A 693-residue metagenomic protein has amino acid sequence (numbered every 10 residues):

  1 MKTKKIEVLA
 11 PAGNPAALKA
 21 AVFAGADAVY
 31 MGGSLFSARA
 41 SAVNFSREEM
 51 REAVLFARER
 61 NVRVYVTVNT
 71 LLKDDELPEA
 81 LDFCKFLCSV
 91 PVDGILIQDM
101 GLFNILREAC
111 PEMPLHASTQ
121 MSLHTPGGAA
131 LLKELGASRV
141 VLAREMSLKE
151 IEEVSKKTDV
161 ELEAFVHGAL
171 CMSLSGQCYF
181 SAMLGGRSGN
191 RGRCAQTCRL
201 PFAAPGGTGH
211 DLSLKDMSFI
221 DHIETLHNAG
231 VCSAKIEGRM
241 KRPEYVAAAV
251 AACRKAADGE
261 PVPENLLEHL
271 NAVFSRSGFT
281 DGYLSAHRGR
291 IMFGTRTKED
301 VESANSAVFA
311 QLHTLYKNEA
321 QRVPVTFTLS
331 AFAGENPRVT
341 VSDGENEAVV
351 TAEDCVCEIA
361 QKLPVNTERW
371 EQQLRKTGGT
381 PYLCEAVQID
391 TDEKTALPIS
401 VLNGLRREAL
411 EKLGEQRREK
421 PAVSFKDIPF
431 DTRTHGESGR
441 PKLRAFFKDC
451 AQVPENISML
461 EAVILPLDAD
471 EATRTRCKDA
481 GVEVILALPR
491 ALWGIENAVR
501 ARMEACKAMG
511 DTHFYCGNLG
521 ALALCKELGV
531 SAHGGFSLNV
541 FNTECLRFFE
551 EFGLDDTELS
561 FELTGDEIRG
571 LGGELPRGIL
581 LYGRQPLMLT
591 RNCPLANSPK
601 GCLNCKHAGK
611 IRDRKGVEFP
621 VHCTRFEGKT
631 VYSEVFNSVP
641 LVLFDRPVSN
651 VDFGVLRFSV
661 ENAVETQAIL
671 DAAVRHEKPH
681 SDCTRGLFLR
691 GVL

Functional and structural regions predicted by a protein language model:
M1-A24, A28-R39, A53-V54, R60-C88 (+3 more regions): Surface-exposed amphipathic alpha-helical tracts and adjacent flexible/coil segments at the periphery of soluble enzymes
F45-M50: Glycine-rich, highly charged phosphate/nucleotide-binding loops
T119: Residues at the C-termini of beta-strands that transition into short coil/loop
H124: Active-site PLP-lysine loop of aminotransferase-like
